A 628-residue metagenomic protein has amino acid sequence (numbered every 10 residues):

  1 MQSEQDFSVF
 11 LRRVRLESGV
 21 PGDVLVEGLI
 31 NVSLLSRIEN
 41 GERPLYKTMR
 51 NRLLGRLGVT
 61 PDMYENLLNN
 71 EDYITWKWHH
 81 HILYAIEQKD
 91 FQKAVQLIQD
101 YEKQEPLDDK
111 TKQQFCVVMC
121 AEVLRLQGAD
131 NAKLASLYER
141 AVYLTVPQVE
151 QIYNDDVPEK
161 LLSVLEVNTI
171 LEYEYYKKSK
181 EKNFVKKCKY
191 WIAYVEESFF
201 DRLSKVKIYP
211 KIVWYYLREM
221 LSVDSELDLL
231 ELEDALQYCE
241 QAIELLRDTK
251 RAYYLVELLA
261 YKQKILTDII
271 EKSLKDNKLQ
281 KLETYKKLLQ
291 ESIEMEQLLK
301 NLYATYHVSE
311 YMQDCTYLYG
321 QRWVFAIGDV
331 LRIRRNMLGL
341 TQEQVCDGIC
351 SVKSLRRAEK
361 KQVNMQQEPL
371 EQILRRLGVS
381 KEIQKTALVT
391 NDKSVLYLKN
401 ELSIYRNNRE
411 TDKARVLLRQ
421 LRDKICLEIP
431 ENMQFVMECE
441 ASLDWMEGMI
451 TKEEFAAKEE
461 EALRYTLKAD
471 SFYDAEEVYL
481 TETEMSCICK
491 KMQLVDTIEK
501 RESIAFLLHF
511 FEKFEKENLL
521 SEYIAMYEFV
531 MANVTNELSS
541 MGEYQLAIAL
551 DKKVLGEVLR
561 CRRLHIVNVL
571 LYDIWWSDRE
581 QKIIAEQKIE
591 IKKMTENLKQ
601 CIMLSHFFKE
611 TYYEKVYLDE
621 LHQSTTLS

Functional and structural regions predicted by a protein language model:
M1, V185-S204, L217-L221, C239-T249 (+6 more regions): N-terminal flexible/basic segments that precede or flank functional cores
M1-E17, V308-M337: A short, Lys/Arg-rich alpha-helix, primarily the initiator
E17-R37, L338-R356: Short alpha-helical DNA-recognition segment
T48-M63, Q366-Q384, S624-S628: DNA major-groove recognition helix of helix-turn-helix/homeodomain DNA-binding modules
G58-I74, G378-V395: Short C-terminal boundary/hinge segments that cap the last helix of small helical domains
Y73-H80, K110-L126, N154-S179, K205-D224 (+7 more regions): Amphipathic alpha-helical repeat scaffolds of TPR domains
I82-F91, E122-L137, I170-C188, M220-A235 (+6 more regions): Short coil/turn connectors between adjacent alpha-helices in alpha-solenoid helical repeat scaffolds
V95-P106, Y138-Q151, K189-D201, L236-D248 (+6 more regions): Amphipathic alpha-helical segments of tetratricopeptide repeats
